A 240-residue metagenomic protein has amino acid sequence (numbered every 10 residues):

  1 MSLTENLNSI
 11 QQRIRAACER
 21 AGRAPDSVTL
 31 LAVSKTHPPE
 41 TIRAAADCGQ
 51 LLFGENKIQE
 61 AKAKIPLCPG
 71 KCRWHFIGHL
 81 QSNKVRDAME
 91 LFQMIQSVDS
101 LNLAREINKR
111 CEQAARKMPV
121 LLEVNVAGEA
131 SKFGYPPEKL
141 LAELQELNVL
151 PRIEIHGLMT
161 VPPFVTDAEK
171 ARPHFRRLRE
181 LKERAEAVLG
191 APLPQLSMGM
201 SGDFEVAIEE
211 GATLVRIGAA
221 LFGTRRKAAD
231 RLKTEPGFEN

Functional and structural regions predicted by a protein language model:
M1-L181, A185-G202, I208-E210, F222 (+1 more regions): Conserved alpha/beta-domain cores
A212-D230: Gly/Pro- and small hydrophobic-enriched strand-loop and loop-to-helix capping segments that sit at the rims
K227-N240: Active-site loop ensemble at the mouth of alpha/beta enzyme cores that anchors a bound cofactor
